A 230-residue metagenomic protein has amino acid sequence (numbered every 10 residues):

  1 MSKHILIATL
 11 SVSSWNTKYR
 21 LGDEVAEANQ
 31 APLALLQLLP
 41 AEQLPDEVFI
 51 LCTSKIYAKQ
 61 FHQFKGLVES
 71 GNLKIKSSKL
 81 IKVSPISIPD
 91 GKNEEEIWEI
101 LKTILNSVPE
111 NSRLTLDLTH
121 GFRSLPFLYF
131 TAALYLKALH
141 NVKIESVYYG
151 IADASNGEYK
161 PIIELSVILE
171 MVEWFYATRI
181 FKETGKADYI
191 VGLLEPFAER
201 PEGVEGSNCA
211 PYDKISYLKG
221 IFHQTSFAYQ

Functional and structural regions predicted by a protein language model:
M1-R113, L134-Q230: Long, low-complexity, Lys/Arg-enriched
L114-H120: Short glycine-rich or small-residue beta-strand-to-loop segments that form or flank ligand, phosphate, metal/Fe-S
H120-F127, A154-Y159: Short, well-ordered, mixed-charge alpha-helical segments that flank or form enzyme active sites
R123-L139: Short Gly/Thr/Asp-enriched flexible loops that form oxyanion-binding sites at enzyme active sites
